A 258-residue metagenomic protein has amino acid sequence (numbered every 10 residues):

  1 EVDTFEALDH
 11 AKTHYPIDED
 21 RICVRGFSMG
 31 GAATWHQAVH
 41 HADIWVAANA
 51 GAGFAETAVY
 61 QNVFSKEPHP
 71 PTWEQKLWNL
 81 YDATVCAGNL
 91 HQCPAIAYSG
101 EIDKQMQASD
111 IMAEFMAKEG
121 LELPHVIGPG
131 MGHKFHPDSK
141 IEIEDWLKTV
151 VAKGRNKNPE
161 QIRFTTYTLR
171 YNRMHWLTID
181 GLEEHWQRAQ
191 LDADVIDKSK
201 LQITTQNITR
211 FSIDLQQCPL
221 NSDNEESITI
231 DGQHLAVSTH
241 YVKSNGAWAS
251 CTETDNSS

Functional and structural regions predicted by a protein language model:
E1-M29, V39-W45, N89: Gly/Ser-rich "nucleophile elbow"/oxyanion-hole loop immediately N-terminal to the catalytic nucleophile in hydrolases
V24-G26, N49-G51, Y98: Short beta-strand immediately N-terminal to the catalytic nucleophile in serine-hydrolase-like folds
A33-Q37: Hydrolases whose catalytic domains are alpha/beta-hydrolase-1, hotdog thioesterase, or metallo-beta-lactamase-like
D43-C93: Mobile cap/lid helix-loop segments that gate and shape the active-site cleft of serine hydrolases
Q92-S99, P124-H125: Catalytic His-Asp charge-relay segment
E101-Q107, H133: Acidic catalytic loop of the alpha/beta-hydrolase fold
E114, K118-S258: Alpha/beta-hydrolase-fold serine-hydrolase catalytic core, especially in secreted/extracellular enzymes
